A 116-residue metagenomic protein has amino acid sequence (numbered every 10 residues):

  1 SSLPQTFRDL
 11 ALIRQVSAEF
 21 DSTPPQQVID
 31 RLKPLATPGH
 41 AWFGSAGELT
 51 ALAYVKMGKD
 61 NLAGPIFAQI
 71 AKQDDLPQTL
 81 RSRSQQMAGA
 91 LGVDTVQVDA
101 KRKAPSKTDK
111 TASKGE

Functional and structural regions predicted by a protein language model:
S1-S106, K114-E116: Soluble extracytoplasmic domains of inner/organellar membrane proteins
